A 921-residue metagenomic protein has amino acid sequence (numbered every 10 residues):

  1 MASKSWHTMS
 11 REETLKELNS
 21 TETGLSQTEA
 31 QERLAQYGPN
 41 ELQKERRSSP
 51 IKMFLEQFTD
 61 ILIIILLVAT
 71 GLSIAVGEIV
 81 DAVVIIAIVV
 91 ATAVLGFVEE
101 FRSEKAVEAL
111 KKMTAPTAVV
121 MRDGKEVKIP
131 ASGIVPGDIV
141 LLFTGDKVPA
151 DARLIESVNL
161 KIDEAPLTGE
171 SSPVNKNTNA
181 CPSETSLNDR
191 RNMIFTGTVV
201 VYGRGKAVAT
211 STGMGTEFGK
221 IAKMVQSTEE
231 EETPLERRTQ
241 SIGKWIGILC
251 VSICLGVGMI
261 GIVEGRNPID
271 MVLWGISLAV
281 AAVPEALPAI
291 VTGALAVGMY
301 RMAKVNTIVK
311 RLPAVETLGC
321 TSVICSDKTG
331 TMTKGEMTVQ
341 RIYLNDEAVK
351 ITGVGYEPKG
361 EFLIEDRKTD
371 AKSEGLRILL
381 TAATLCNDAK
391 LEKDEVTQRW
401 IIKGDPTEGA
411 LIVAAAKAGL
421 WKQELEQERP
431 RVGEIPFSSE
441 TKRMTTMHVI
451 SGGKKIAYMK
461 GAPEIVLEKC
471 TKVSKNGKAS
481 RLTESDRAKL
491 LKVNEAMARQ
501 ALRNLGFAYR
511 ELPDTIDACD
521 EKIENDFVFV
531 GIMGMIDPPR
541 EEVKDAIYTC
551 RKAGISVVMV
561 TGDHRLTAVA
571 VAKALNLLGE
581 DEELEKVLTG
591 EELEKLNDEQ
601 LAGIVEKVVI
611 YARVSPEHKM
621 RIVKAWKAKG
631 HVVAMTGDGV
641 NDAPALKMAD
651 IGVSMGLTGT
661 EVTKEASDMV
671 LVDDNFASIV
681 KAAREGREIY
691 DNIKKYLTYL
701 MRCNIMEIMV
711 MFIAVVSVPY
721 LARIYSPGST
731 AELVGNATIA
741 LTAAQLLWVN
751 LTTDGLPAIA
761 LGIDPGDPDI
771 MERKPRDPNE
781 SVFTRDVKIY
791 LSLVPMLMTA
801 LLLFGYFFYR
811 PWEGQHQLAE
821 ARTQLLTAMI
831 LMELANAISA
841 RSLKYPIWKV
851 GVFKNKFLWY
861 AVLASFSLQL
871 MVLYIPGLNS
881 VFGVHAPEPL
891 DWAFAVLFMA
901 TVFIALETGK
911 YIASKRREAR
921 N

Functional and structural regions predicted by a protein language model:
M1-P775, E780-F783, P811, Q815 (+2 more regions): Conserved cytosolic headpiece of P-type ATPases
I63-L67, M706-E707, Y790-L802: Core segments of transmembrane alpha-helices that mediate helix-helix packing or line hydrophobic substrate/ligand
T753, M798-T799, T823-A837: Generic alpha-helical transmembrane segments
D777-M796, L818-Q824: Membrane-water interface at loop-to-transmembrane-helix junctions
L802, Y806-F808, W812-E813, Q817-L818: Long hydrophobic segments that form regular secondary structure
A840: A C-terminal functional module that forms or caps the active site or interfaces directly with catalytic machinery
